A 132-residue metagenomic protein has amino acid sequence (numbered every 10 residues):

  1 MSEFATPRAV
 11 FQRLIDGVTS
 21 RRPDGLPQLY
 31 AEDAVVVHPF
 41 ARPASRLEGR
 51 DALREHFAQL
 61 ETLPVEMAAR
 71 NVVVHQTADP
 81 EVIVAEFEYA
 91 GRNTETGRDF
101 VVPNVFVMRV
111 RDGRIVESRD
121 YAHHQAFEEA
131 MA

Functional and structural regions predicted by a protein language model:
M1-Q28, E32, A132: Short, low-complexity N-terminal intrinsically disordered segments enriched in polar/charged residues
F4, G25-A78: A solvent-exposed, acidic/Ser-Thr-rich amphipathic alpha-helical stretch
L14, L26-P27, A34, G49 (+4 more regions): Hydrophobic pocket/interface hotspot
Y30-A31, Y89-G91, F106, A122: Short beta-strand segments enriched in hydrophobic/aromatic residues within well-folded beta-rich domains
T62-L63, A90-D99: Short, cysteine-centered beta-strand-loop-beta hairpins and adjacent loop/turn segments enriched in charged/polar
A68-A69, F100-V105: Short, surface-exposed coil-to-beta transition loops
D79-Y89: A short hydrophobic beta-strand element
E117-A132: Low-complexity, intrinsically disordered terminal/linker segments enriched in charged and Gly/Pro repeats
